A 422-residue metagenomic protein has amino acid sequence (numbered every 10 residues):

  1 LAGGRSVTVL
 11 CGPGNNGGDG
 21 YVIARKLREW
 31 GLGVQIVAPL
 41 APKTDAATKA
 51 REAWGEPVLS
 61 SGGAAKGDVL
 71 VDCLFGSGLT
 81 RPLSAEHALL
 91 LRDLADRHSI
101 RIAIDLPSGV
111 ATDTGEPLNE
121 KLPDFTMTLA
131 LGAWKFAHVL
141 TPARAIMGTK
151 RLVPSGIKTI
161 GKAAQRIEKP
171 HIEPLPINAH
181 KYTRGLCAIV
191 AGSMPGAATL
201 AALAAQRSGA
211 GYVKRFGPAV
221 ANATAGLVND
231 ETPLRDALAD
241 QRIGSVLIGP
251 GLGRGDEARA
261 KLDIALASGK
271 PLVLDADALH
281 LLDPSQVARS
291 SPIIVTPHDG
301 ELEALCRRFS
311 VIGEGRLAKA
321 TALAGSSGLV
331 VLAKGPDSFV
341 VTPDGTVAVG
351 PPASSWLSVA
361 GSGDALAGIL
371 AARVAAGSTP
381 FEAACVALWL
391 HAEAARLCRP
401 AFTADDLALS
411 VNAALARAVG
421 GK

Functional and structural regions predicted by a protein language model:
L1-P39, F125-T128, A133-I294, D299 (+1 more regions): Small-residue (G/A/S/T)-rich helix-start motifs and N-terminal tracts that mark the onset
T8, V22-A95, N222-A239: N-terminal small/polar loop signature for handling phosphorylated ligands or for N-terminal nucleophile
L40-K43, L106-S108, A278: Short beta-alpha junction loops
A46, E86, K121, G361 (+1 more regions): Short acidic-hydrophobic sequence patches enriched in Asp/Glu that either
S61, D93-D96, I264-A265, S285-Q286: A short acidic-Thr-Gly-centered motif at the start of a beta-strand
D68-V69, L74-A163: Internal gly/pro-rich beta-alpha loop/helix module that stabilizes soluble enzyme cofactors or their anionic handles
